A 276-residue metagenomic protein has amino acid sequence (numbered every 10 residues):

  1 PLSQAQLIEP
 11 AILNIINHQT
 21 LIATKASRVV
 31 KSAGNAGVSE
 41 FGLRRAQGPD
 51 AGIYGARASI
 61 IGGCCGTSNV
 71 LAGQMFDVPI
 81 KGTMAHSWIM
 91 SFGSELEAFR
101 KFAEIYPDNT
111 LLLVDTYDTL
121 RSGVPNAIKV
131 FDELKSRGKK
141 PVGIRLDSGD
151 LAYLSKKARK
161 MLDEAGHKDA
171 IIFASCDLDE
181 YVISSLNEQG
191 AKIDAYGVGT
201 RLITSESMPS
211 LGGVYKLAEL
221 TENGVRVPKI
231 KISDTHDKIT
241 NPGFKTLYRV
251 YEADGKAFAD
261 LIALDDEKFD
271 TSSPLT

Functional and structural regions predicted by a protein language model:
P1-K168, L178-V182, E188-Q189, L202-T204 (+1 more regions): Buried, small/hydrophobic-residue-enriched core segments of structured protein domains
M161-A165, A170, L178-T276: Gly/Ser/Thr/Ala-enriched C-terminal appendages of enzymes
